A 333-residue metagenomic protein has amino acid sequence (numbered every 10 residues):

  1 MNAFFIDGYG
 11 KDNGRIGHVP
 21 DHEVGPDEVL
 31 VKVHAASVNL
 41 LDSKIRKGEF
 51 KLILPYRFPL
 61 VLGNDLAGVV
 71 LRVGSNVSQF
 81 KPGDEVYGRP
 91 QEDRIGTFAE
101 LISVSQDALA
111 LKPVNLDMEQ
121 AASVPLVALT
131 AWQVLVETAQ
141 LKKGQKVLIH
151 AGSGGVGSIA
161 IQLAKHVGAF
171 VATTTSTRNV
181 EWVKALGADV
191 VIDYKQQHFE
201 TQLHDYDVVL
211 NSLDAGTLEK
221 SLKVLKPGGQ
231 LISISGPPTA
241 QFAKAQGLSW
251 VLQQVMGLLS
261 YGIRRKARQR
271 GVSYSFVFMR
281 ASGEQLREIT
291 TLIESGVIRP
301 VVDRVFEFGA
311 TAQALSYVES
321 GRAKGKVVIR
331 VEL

Functional and structural regions predicted by a protein language model:
D12, V19-A67: N-terminal glycine-rich beta->alpha transition that marks the start or flank of a dinucleotide-binding site
H34-A35, V73-S75, Q91, G152 (+2 more regions): Short, surface-exposed secondary-structure boundary micro-motifs
P55, Q79, G88-A151: NAD(P)H dinucleotide-binding glycine-rich loop of Rossmann-like/cofactor-binding domains, especially the beta1-alpha1
A67-Q91: A glycine-/small-residue-rich N-terminal strand-loop-strand element that serves as the cofactor-binding glycine loop
V124-Q196: Mid-domain Rossmann-like dinucleotide-binding core that forms the NAD(H)/NADP(H) cofactor-binding site
T201-V208: A short acidic, Gly/Pro-enriched loop at the edge of an enzyme's catalytic core that lines a small-molecule cofactor
T217-S295, V331-L333: Glycine-rich phosphate-binding loop and adjacent beta-alpha segment of Rossmann(oid) nucleotide-cofactor-binding
F278-L333: C-terminal hydrophobic helical "lid"/dimerization subdomain of Rossmann-like NAD(P)H-dependent oxidoreductases
